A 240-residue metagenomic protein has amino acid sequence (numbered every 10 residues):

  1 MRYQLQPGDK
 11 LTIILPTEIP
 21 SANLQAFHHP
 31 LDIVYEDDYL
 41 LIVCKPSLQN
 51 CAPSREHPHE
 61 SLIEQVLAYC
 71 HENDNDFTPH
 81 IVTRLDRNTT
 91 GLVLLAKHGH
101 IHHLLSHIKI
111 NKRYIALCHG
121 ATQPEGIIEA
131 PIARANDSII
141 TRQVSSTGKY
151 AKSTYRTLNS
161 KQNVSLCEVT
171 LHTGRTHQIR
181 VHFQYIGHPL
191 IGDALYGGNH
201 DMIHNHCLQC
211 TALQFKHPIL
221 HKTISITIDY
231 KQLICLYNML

Functional and structural regions predicted by a protein language model:
M1-L240: RNA pseudouridine synthases
